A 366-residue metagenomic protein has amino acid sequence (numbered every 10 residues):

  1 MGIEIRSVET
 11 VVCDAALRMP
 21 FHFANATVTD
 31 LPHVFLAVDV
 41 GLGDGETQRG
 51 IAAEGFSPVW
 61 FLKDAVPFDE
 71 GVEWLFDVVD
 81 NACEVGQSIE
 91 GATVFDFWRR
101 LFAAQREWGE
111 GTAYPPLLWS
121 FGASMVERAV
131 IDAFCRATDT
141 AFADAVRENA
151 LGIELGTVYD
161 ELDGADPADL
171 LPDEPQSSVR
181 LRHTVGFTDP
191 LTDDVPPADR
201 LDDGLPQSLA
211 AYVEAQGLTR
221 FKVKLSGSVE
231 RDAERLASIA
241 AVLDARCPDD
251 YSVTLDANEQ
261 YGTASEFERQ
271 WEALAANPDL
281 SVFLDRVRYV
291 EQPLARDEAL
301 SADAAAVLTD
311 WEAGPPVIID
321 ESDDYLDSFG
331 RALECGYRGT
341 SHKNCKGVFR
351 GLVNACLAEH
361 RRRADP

Functional and structural regions predicted by a protein language model:
M1-D39: Short, Gly/Pro- and small/polar-rich lid/capping loops
E9-D14, V40, E54-F56, V185 (+4 more regions): Short, flexible loop/turn elements at secondary-structure junctions
F21-F23, A53-F61, H183-F187: Glycine-rich phosphate/pyrophosphate-binding beta-alpha loops
T27-D30, L171-P175, E214, T309-W311: Solvent-exposed alpha-helices and their adjacent loops that cap or buttress functional pockets in soluble metabolic
V40-E46, P175: Short acidic-glycine loop/turn motifs at beta-strand connectors
T47-D144, E148-N149: Metal- or metallocofactor-binding catalytic centers and their adjacent structured scaffolds across diverse enzyme
E107-Q270, D285-A295: Active-site-facing alpha/beta catalytic cores
E214, K222-P366: Catalytic core of soluble alpha/beta enzymes
